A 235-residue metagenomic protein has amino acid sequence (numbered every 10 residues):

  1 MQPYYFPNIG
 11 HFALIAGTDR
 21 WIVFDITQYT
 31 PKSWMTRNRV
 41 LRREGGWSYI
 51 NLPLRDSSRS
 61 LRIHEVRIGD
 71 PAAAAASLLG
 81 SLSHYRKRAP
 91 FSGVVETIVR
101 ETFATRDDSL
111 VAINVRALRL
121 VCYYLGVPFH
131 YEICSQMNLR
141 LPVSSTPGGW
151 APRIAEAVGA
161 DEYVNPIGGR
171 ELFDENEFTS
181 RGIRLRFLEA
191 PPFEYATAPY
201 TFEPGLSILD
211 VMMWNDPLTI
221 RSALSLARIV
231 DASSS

Functional and structural regions predicted by a protein language model:
M1-S235: Residues lining hydrophobic/aromatic ligand-binding pockets adjacent to catalytic sites
